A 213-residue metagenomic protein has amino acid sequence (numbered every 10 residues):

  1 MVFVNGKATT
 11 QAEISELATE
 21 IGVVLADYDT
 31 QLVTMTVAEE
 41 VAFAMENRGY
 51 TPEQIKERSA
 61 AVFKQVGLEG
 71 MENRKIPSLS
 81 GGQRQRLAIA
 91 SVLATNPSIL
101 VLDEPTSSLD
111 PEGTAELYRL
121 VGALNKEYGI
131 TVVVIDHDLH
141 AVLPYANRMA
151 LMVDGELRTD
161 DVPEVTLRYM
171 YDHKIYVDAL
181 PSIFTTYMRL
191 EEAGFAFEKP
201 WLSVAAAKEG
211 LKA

Functional and structural regions predicted by a protein language model:
E53-M71: Conserved ABC ATPase "signature" region
K75-L79, Q83: Conserved ABC ATPase signature
N96: Conserved catalytic motifs of ABC-family nucleotide-binding domains
L100-D103: Catalytic Walker B motif of ABC-type/P-loop ATPase nucleotide-binding domains
D136-H137: H-loop/switch region of ABC-family ATPase nucleotide-binding domains
E156-L180: Conserved beta-strand-loop-alpha-helix hinge in the C-terminal portion of ABC ATPase nucleotide-binding domains
D172-A213: ABC ATPase nucleotide-binding domains
